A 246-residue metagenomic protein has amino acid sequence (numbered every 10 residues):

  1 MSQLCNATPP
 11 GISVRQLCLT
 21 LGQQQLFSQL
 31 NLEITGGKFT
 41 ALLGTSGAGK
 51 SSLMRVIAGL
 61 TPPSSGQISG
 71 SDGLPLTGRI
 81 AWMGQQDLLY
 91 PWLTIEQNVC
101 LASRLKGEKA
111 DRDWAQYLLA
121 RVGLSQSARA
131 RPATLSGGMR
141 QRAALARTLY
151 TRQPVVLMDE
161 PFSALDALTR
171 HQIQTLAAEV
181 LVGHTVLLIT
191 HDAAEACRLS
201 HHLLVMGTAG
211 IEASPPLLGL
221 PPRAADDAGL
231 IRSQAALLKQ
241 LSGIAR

Functional and structural regions predicted by a protein language model:
L43-T45: The feature captures the beta-strand-to-loop junction immediately N-terminal to the Walker
A58: Helix-to-loop junction immediately C-terminal to a conserved catalytic motif
S65-I80: Conserved ABC transporter NBD signature motif
L93-C100: Short coil-to-helix segment of the ABC ATPase nucleotide-binding domain corresponding to the Q-loop/switch region
A110-S127: Conserved ABC ATPase "signature" region
R131-L135, M139: Conserved ABC ATPase signature
Y150-P154: A short, proline-enriched helix->beta-strand linker immediately N-terminal to the Walker B motif in ABC-type P-loop
R170-V182: Helical segment within the ABC ATPase nucleotide-binding domain
